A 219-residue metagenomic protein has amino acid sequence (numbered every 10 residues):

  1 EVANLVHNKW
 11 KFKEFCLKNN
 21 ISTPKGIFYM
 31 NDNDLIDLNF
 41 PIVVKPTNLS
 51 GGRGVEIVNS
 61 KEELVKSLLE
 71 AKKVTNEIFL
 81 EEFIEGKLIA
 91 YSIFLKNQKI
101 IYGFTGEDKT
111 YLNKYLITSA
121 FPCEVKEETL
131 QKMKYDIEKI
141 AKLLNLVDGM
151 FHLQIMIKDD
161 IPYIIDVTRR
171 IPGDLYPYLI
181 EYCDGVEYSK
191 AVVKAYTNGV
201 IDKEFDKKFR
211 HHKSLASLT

Functional and structural regions predicted by a protein language model:
E1-D32: Conserved N-proximal alpha/beta basic substrate-recognition cap immediately N-terminal to, or forming the N-lobe
S22-P24, P41-V44, R53-L88, T105-G106 (+2 more regions): Conserved ATP-binding module of the ATP-grasp superfamily
N33-N39: Short amphipathic alpha-helix with an adjacent loop that forms part of the alpha/beta core around
F40, N76-E77, G149, I161: The start of beta-strands in P-loop NTPase/AAA+ ATPase cores
I42, I101, Y163-D166: Protein kinase-like catalytic core scaffold
S50: His/Asp/Glu-rich metal-coordinating catalytic cores of metallo-dependent phosphodiesterases/hydrolases acting on
E82-L146, M150, I157, T168-Y196 (+2 more regions): ATP-dependent carboxylate/phosphate-activation module, predominantly the ATP-grasp catalytic core and closely related
E204-K208: Surface beta-strand/loop "capping" patches
